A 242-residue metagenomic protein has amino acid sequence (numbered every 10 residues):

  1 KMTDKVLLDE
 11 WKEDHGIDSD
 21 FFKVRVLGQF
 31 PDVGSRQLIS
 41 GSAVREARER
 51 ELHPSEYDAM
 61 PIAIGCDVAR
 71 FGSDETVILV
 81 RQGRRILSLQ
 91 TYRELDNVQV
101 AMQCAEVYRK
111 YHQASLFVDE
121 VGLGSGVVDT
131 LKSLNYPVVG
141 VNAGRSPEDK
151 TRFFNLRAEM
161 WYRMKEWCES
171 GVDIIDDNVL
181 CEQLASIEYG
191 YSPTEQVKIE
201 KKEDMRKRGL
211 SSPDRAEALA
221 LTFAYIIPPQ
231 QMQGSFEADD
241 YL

Functional and structural regions predicted by a protein language model:
K1-C66, V80: ATPase catalytic-site recognition across NTP-hydrolyzing enzymes
A59, R70-V77: Short, flexible loop/turn motifs enriched in small residues
D67, D119, D214-E217: Acidic active-site catalytic centers that drive phospho-/nucleotidyl reactions and related ester hydrolyses
V77, Q99-Q103, E217: Well-ordered alpha-helical segments embedded in enzymatic catalytic cores
V77-G83: Short conserved beta-strand segments at catalytic cores or DNA/RNA-binding microdomains of nucleic-acid binding
R84-V197, F236-L242: Mg2+-dependent endonuclease catalytic cores in nucleic-acid-processing enzymes, primarily RNase H-like
K202-P228: Acidic, Mg2+-coordinating catalytic module of metal-dependent nucleases/exonucleases that use a two-metal-ion mechanism
R208, P229-L242: Enriched but not universal
